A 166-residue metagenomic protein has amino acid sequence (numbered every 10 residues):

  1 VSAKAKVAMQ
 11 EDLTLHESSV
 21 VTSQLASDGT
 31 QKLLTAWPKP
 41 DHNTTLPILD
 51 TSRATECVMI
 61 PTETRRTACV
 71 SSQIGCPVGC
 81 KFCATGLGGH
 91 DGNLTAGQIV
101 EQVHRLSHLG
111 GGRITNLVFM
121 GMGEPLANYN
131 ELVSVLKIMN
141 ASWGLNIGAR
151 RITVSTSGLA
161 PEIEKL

Functional and structural regions predicted by a protein language model:
V1-R66: Flexible, acidic/Gly-rich N-terminal and inter-domain linker regions that tether and position cofactor-handling modules
T62-L166: Conserved Radical SAM active-site core
